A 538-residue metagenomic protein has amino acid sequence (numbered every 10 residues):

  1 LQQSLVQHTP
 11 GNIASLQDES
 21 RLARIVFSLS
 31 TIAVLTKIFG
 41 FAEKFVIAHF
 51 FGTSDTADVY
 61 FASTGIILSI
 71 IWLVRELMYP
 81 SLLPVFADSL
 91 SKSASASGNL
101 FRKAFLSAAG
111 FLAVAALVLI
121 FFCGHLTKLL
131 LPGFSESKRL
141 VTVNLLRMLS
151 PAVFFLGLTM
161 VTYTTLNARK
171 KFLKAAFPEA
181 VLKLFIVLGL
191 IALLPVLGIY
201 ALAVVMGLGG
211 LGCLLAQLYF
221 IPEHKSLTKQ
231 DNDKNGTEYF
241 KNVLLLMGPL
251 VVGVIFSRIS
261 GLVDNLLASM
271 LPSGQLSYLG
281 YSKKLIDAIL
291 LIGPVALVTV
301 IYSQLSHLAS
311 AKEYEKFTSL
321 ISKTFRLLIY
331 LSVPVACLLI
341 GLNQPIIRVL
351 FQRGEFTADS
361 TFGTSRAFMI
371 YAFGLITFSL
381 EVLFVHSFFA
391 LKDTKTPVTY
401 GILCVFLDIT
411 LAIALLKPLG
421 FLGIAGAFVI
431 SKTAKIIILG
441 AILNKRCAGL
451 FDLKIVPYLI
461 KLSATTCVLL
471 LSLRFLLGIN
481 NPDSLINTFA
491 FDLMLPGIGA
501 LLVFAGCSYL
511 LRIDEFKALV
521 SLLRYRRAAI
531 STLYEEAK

Functional and structural regions predicted by a protein language model:
Q2-K538: Membrane-embedded alpha-helical bundles of multi-pass transporters/translocases, especially carrier/permease families
